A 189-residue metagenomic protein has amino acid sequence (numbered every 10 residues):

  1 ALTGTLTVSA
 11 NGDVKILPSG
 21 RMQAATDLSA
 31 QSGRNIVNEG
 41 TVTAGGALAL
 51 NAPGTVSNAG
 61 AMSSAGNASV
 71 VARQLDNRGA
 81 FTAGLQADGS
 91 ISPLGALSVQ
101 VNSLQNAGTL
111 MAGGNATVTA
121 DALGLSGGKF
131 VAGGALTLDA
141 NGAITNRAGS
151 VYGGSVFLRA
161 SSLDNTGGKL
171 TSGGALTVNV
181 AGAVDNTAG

Functional and structural regions predicted by a protein language model:
A1-V8, G12-Q23, D27-A30, R34-N38 (+18 more regions): Extracellular beta-strand scaffolds
